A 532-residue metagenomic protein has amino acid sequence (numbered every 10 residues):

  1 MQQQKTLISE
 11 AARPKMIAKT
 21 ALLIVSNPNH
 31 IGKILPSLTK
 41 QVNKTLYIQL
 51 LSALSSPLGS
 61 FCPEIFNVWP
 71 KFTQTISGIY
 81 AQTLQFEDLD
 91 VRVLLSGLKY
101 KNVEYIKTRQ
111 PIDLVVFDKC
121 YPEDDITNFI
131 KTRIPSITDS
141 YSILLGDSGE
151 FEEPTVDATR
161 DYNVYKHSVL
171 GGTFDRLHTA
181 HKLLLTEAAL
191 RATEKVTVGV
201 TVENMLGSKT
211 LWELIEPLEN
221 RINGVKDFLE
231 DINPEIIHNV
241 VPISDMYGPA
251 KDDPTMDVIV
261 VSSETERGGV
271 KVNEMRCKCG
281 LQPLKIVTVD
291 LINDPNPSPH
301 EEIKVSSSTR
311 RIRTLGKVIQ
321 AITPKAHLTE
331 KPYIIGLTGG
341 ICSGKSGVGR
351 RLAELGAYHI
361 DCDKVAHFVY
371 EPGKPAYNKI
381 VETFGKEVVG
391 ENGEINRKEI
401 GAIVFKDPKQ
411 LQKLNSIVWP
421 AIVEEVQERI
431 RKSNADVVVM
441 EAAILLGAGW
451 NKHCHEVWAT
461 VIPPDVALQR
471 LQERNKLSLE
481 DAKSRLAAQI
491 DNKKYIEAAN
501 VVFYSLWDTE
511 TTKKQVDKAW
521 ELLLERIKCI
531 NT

Functional and structural regions predicted by a protein language model:
M1-E330, P464: Nucleotidyltransferase catalytic core that binds NTPs
V115, V196, V258, H359 (+3 more regions): Short, well-ordered beta-strand core segments
S168, K325-K364: Walker A (P-loop) phosphate-binding motif
H178, I259, D363, L414 (+2 more regions): Residue-level signal for inorganic ion chemistry
I222, Y377-V381, P464-Q472, L479 (+1 more regions): An amphipathic alpha-helix signature
P249-D252, V423-K432, V437-R474: ATP-dependent NMP and nucleoside kinases share a basic, alpha-helical "lid"
K364-A435: ATP-dependent small-molecule kinase phosphotransfer cores that center on conserved nucleotide phosphate-binding segments
E425, N434, N451-H453, E473-T532: Small-molecule kinase domains that catalyze NTP-dependent phosphoryl transfer to phosphate-bearing small molecules
